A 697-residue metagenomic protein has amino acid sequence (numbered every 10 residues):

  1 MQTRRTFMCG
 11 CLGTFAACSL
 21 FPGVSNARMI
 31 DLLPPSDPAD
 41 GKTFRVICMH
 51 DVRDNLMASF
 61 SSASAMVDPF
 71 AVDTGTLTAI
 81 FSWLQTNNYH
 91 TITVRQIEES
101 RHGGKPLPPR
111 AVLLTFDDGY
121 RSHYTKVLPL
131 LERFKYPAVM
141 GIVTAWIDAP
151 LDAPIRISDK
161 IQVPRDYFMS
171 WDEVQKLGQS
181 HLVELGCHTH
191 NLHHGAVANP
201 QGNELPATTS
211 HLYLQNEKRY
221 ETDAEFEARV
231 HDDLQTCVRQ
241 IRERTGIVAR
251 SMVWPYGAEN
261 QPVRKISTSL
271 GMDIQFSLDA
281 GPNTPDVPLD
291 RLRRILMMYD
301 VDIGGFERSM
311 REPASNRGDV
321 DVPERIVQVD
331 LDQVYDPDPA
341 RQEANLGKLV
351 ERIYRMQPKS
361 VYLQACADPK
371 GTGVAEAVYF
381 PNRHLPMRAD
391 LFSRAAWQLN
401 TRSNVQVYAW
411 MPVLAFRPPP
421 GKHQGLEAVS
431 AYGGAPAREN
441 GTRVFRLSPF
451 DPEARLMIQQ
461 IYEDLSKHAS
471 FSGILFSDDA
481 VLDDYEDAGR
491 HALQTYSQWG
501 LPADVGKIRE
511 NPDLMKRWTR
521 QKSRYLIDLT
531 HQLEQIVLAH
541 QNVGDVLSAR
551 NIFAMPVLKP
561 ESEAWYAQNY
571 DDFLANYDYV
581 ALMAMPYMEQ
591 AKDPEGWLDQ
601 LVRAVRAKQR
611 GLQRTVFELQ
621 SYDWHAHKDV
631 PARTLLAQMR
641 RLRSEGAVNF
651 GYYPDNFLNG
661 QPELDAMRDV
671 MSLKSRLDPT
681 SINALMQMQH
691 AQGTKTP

Functional and structural regions predicted by a protein language model:
M1-F15: N-terminal secretory signal peptides and thylakoid transit peptides that target proteins across membranes
H50-D54, P109-V112, E132-A258, L292 (+1 more regions): Metal-dependent polysaccharide deacetylase catalytic core of the NodB/CE4 family, i.e., the active-site-bearing domain
L77-I92, A344-K370, F573, Y577-Y579: Catalytic domains of carbohydrate-active enzymes, especially glycoside hydrolases
Y89-E99, I147, M356-A389: Aromatic-lined carbohydrate-binding/catalytic grooves of carbohydrate-active enzymes
P154-Q162, V322-Q328, V334-P339, P412-D464: Active-site-adjacent "subsite" loops/lids of carbohydrate-active enzymes
L192, N199-F226, R352, G433-A591: Polysaccharide-binding and catalytic clefts of secreted carbohydrate-active enzymes
V329-L331, A549-P556, R606-A632: Active-site clefts of carbohydrate-active enzymes
Y577-P594, V616-G693: Substrate-binding cleft of secreted/luminal carbohydrate-active enzymes
